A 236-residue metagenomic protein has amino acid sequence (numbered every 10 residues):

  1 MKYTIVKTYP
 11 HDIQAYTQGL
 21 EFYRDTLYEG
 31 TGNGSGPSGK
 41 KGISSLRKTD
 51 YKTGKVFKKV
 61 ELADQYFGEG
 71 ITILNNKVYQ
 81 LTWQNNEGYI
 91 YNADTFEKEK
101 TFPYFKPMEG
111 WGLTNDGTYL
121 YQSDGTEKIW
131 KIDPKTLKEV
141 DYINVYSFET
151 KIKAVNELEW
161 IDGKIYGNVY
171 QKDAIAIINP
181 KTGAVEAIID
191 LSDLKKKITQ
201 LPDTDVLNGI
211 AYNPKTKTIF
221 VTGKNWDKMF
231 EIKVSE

Functional and structural regions predicted by a protein language model:
M1-Q14, Y51-F57, S192: A short helix->beta-strand "capping" segment at the edge of beta-propeller domains
V6-S45, K59-T72, W111, G223-M229: Beta-strand-rich domains and repeat architectures in extracellular enzymes and scaffolds, especially beta-propellers
I13-R24, D64-L74, F105-G117, E149-I161 (+1 more regions): Beta-rich, blade/repeat-based domains predominating in secreted/periplasmic proteins but also intracellular
E29-K40, Q80-N85, L120-T126, G167-Q171 (+1 more regions): Conserved beta-strand positions in repeat-built beta-propeller and related beta-rich domains
K40-R47, E87-Y89, K128-W130, A174-A176 (+1 more regions): A short loop-to-beta-strand structural motif that recurs across blades of beta-propeller domains
T49-G54, N92-F96, D133-L137, N179-G183 (+1 more regions): Short loop/turn segments that connect beta-strands within beta-propeller blades
T53-W83, E87-I90, K98-F105: Blade-loop segments of beta-propeller domains
G88-Y146: Hydrophobic, well-structured mid-protein blocks that either form specific transmembrane helices
